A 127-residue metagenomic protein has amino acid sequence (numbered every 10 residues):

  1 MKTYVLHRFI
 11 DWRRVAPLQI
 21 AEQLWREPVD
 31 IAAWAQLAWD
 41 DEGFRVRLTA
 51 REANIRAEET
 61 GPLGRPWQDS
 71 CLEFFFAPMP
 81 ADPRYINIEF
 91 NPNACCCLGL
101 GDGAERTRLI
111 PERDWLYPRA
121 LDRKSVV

Functional and structural regions predicted by a protein language model:
M1-V127: Structural preference for beta-rich elements and adjacent junctions enriched in aromatics
